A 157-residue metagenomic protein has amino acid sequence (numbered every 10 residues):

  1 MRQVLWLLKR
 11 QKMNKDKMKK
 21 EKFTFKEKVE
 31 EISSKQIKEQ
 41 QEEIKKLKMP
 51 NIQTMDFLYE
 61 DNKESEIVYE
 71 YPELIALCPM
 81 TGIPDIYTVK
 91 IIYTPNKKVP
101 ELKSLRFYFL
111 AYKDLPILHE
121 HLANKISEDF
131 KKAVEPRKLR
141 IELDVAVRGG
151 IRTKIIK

Functional and structural regions predicted by a protein language model:
N14-K157: N-terminal intrinsically disordered, cationic/polar leader segments that include organellar targeting peptides
